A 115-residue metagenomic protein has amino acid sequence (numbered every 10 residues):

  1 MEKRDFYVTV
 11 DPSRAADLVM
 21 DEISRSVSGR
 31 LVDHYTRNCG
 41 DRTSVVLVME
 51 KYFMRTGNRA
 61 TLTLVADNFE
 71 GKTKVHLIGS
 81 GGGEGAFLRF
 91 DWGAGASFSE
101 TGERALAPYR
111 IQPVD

Functional and structural regions predicted by a protein language model:
M1-V27, L31, V114-D115: Terminal, regulation- and interaction-focused segments at domain boundaries
E2, R42-T43, A60, G71: A generic structural signal for well-ordered coil/turn residues at beta-strand boundaries that shape enzyme active-site
D5, D33, V45-V48, T61-T63: Ordered hydrophobic segments in well-structured contexts
T9, R25, T36-N38, N68-G71 (+2 more regions): N-terminal intrinsically disordered, cationic/polar leader segments that include organellar targeting peptides
V10, R14, R59, G93 (+1 more regions): Conserved active-site and cofactor/substrate-binding residues in soluble primary-metabolism enzymes
Y35-T56, D115: Short, intrinsically disordered low-complexity segments
T56-R89: Beta-strand/loop substructures that line and gate deep hydrophobic ligand-binding cavities in soluble
G85-D115: A conserved amphipathic terminal alpha-helix motif
